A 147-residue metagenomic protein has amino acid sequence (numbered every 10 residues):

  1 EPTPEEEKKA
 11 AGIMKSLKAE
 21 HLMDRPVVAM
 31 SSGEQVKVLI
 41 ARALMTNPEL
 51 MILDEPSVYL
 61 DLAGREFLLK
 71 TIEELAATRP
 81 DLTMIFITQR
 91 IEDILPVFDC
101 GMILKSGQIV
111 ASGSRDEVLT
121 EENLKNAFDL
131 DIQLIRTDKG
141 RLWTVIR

Functional and structural regions predicted by a protein language model:
P4-L22, N47: Conserved ABC ATPase "signature" region
P26-M30, E34: Conserved ABC ATPase signature
M51-E55: Catalytic Walker B motif of ABC-type/P-loop ATPase nucleotide-binding domains
E66-P80: Helical segment within the ABC ATPase nucleotide-binding domain
T88-Q89: H-loop/switch region of ABC-family ATPase nucleotide-binding domains
N126-R147: ABC ATPase nucleotide-binding domains
